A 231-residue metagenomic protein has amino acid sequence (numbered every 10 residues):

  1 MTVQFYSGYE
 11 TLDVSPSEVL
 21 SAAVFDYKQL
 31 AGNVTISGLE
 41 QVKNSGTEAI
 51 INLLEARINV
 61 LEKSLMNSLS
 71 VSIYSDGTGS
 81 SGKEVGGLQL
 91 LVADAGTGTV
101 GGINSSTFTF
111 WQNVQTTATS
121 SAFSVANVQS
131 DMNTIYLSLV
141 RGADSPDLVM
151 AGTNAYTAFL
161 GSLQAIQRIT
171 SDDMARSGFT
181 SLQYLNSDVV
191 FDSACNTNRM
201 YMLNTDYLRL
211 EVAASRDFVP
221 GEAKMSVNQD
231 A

Functional and structural regions predicted by a protein language model:
M1-A231: Flexible, glycine/threonine- and acidic-rich loop/arm segments that mediate assembly and lattice contacts in viral
